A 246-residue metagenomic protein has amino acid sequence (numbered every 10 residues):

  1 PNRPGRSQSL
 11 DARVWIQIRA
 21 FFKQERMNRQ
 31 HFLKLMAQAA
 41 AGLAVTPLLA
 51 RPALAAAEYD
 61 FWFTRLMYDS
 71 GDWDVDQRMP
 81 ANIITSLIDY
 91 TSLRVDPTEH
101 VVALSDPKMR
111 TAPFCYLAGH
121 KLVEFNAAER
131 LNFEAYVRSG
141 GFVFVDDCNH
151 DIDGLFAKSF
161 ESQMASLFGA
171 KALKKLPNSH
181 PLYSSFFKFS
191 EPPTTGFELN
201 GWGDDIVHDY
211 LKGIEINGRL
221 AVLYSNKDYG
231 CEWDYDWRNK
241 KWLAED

Functional and structural regions predicted by a protein language model:
N2, S7-L10, V14-H31, Q38-A40 (+2 more regions): Secretory targeting signals
H31-A53: N-terminal export signals
R51-F114, A118-K121, Y229-G230, W237-D246: Aromatic-Pro/Gly-enriched surface loop or interdomain linker that acts as a lid/target-recognition segment
F63, F114-A157: Short alpha-beta junction capping motif
G71, H150-D246: An acidic, glycine-rich "communication" segment
R78-N82, S86, A128, N132 (+3 more regions): Extracytoplasmic/secreted proteins, especially bacterial periplasmic and envelope-associated proteins
S86-R94, A118, A135-S139, Q163-A170: Structured segments of extracytoplasmic/periplasmic soluble domains in secreted or envelope-associated proteins
E99-L104, N126-N132, I206-D209: Alpha-helical scaffolding within the catalytic cores of extracellular/periplasmic polymer-degrading hydrolases
